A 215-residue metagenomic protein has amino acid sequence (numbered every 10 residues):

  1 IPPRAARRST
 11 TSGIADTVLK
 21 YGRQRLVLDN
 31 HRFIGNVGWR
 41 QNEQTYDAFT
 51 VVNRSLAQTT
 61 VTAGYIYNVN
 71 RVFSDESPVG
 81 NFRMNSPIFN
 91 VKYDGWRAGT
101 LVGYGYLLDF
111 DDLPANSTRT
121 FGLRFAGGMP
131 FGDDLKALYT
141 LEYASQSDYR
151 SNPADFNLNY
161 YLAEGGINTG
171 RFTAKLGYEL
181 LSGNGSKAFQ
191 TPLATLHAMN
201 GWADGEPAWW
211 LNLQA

Functional and structural regions predicted by a protein language model:
I1, L138-A215: Extracellular/periplasmic loop regions
I1-R71: Outer-membrane beta-barrel channel domains
P2-R4, E43-D47, R83-P87, S117-F121 (+2 more regions): Residues that define the transmembrane beta-barrel architecture of outer-membrane proteins
A5-I14, F49-N53, F89-Y93, L123-G127 (+2 more regions): Residues on the lipid-exposed face of transmembrane beta-strands in outer-membrane beta-barrel proteins
S9-D16, V51, A57-Q58, W96-T100 (+2 more regions): Short loop/turn motifs that connect adjacent beta-strands in outer-membrane beta-barrel proteins
D16-R23, N116-Y160: Surface-exposed extracellular loop regions of Gram-negative outer-membrane beta-barrel proteins
L19, Q58-A63, F89, G99-G103 (+3 more regions): Transmembrane beta-strands of outer-membrane beta-barrel proteins
R23-L28, Y65-V69, G105-D111, Y143-Y149 (+2 more regions): Transmembrane beta-strands of outer-membrane beta-barrel pores
